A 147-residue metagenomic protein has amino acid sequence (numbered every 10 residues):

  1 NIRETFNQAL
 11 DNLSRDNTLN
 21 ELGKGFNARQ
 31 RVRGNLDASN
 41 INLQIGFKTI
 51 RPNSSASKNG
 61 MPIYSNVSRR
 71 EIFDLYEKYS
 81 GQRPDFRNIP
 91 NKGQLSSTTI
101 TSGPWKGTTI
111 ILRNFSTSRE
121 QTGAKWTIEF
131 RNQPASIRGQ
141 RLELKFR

Functional and structural regions predicted by a protein language model:
I2-R147: Catalytic toxin/effector domains delivered as secreted proteins or via bacterial secretion systems
